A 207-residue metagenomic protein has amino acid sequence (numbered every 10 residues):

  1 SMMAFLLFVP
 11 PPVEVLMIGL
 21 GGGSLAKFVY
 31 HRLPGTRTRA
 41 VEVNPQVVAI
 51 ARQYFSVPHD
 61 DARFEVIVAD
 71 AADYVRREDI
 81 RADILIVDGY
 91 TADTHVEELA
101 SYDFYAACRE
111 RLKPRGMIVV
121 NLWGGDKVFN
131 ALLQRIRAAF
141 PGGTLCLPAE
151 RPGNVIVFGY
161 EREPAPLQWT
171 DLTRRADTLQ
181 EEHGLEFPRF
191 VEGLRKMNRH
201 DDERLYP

Functional and structural regions predicted by a protein language model:
S1-P114: The AdoMet/dcAdoMet-binding core of the Class I SAM-like
G35-R37, D61-R63, R115, P141-G143 (+1 more regions): A generic structural signal for alpha->beta connector loops
Y74-I84, Y102, E150, Q180-V191: Short flexible/disordered coil segments
T94-H95, L99, L122-D126, R199-Y206: Alpha-helical subdomain
Y102-Q168: C-terminal substrate-binding/active-site "lid" region of AdoMet-derived donor-dependent transferases
V155-P207: SAM/dcSAM-binding transferase cores
